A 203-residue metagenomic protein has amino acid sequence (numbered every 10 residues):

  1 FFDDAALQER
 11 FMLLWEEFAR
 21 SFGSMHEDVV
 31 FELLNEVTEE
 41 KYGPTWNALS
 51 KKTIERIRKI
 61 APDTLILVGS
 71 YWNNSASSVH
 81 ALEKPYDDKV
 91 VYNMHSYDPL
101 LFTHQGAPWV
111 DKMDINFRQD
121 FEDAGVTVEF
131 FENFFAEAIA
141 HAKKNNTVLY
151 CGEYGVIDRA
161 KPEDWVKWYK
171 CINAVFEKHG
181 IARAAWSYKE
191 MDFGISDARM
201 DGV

Functional and structural regions predicted by a protein language model:
F1-L65, S70-S78, D87-K89, D192: Active-site mouth of glycoside hydrolases
L65-I66, H80-V203: Substrate-binding clefts and catalytic carboxylate motifs of secreted carbohydrate-active enzymes
